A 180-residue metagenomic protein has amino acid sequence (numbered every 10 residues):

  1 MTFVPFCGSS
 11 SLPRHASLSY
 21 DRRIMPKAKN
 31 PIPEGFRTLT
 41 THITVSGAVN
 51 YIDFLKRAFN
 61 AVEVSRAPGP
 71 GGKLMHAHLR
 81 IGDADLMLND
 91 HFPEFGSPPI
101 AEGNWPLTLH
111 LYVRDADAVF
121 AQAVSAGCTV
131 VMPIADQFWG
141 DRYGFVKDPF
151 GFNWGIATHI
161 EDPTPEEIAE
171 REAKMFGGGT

Functional and structural regions predicted by a protein language model:
M1-R23: Intrinsic disorder/low-complexity segments
M25-H42, I52-D53, F59-K147, I156-T180: Vicinal oxygen chelate
V45-V49: Short acidic-aromatic low-complexity motifs
F150: C-terminal catalytic core of tyrosine-transesterase DNA break-rejoin enzymes
